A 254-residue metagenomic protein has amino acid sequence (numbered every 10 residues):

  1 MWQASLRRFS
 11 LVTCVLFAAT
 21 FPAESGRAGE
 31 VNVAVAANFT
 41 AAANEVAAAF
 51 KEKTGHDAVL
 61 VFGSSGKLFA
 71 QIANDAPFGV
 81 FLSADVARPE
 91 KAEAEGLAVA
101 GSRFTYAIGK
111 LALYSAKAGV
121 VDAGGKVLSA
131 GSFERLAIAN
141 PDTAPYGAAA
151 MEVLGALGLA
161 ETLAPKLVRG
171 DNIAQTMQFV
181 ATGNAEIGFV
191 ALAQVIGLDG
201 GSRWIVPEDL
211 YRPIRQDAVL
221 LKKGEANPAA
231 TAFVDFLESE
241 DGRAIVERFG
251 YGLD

Functional and structural regions predicted by a protein language model:
M1-T13, A23: Bacterial N-terminal signal peptides that target proteins for export
C14-V15, E95: Enrichment for repetitive, rod-forming helical segments
F17-S25: C-terminal segment of classical bacterial N-terminal signal peptides
G26-F62, G66-A76, S83-V86, E90-V99 (+1 more regions): Exported/periplasmic ABC-transporter solute-binding proteins
